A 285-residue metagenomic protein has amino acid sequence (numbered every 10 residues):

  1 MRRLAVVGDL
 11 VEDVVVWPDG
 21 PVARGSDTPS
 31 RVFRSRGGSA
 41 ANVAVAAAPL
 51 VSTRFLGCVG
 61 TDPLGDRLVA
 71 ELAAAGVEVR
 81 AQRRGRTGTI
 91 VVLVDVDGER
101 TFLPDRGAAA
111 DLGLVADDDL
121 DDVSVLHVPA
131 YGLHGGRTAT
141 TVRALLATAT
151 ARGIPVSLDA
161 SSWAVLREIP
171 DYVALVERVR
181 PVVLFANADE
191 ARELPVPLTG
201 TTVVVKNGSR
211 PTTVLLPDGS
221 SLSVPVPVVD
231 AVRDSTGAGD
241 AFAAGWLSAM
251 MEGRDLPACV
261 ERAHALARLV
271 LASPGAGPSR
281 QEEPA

Functional and structural regions predicted by a protein language model:
M1-A5, T28, P195-A285: Conserved phosphate-binding/catalytic region of the ribokinase-like
M1-L10, V69-Q82, I90, V94-S221: Ribokinase/PfkB-type carbohydrate-kinase core domain
M1-L56, P63-R67, A231-V232: Glycine-rich phosphate/adenosyl-contacting loop at the front of the ribokinase-like
A44-S52, V94-D95, A249-E252: Alpha-helix C-terminal capping segments
A47, N187, G239: Short, conserved phosphate/pyrophosphate- and ester-handling motifs at nucleotide-, phospho-/glycolipid
L50-V51, G76, G153, G253: Glycine-centered short loops/turns at secondary-structure junctions
